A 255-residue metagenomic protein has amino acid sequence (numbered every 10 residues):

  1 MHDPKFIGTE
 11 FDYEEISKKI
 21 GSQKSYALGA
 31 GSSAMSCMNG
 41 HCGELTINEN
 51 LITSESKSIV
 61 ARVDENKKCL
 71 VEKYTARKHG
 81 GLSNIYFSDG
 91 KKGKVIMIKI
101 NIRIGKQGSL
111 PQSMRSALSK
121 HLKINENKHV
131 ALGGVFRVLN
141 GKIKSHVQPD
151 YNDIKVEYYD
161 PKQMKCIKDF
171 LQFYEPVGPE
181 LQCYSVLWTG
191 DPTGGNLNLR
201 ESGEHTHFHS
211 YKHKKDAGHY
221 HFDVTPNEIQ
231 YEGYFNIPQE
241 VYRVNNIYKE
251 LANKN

Functional and structural regions predicted by a protein language model:
M1-K128, R137: Extended, low-hydrophobicity segments enriched in charged/polar residues
H2, H41, H79, H121 (+5 more regions): Histidine (H) residue identity feature
Y13, Y26, Y74, Y86 (+9 more regions): Sequence-level detector for tyrosine residue identity
L82-S83, I98, M114, I143-N152 (+1 more regions): Generic preference for hydrophobic/aromatic residues in regular secondary structure cores
K92-S202: Long, positively charged binding patches that form subdomain-scale interaction surfaces for polyanionic ligands
N196, R200-A252: Compact beta-sheet-dominated globular domain cores
